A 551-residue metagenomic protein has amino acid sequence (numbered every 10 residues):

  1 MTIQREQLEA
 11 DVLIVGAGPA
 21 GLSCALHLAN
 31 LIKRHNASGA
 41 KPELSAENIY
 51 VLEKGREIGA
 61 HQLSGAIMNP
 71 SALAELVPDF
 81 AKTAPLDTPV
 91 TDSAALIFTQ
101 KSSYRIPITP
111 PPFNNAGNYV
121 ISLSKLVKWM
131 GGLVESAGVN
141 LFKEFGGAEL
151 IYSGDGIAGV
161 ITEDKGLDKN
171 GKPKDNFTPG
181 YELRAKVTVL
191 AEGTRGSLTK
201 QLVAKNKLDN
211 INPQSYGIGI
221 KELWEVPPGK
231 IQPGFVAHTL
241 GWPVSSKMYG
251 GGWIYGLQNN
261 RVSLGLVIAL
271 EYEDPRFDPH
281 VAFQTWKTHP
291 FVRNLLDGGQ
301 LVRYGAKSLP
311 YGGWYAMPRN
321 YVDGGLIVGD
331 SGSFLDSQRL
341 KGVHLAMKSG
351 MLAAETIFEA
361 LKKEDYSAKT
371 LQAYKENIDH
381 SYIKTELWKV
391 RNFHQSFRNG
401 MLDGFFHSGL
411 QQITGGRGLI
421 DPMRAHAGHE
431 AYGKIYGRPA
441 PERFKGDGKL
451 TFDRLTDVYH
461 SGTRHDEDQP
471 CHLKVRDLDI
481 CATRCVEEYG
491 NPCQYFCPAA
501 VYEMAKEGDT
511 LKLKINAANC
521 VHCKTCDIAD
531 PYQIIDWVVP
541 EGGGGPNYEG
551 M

Functional and structural regions predicted by a protein language model:
A10-Y50: N-terminal Rossmann-like FAD-binding beta1-loop-alpha1 element of flavoenzymes
H27, L31, S45-Q100: N-terminal FAD cofactor-binding segment of flavoenzymes
P42-A46, S333-R339, M351, E355-M401 (+4 more regions): Active-site-proximal substrate-binding core of FAD-dependent oxidoreductases
E43-S45, L133-N294, S333, L352 (+1 more regions): Predominantly flavin-linked oxidoreductase catalytic cores and closely associated redox partners
V120, S331-H344: Glycine-rich phosphate/pyrophosphate-binding beta-alpha loops
K307-S337, D457-P470, C481-F496, E503: FAD-binding beta-loop-beta segment adjacent to the flavin cofactor pocket
F358-F452, R464: C-terminal helical "tail/cap" subdomain of flavin- and related membrane-associated enzymes
E487-K514, T525-N547: Iron-sulfur cluster-binding cysteine motifs and their immediate structural context in ferredoxin-like electron-transfer
